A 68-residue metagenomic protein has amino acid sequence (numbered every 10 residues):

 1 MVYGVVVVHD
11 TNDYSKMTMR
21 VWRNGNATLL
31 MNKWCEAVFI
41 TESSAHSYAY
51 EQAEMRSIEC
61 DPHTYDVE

Functional and structural regions predicted by a protein language model:
V2-D10: A short beta-strand micro-motif
H9, K16-M19, N32-E68: Short, mixed-charge low-complexity intrinsically disordered segments
